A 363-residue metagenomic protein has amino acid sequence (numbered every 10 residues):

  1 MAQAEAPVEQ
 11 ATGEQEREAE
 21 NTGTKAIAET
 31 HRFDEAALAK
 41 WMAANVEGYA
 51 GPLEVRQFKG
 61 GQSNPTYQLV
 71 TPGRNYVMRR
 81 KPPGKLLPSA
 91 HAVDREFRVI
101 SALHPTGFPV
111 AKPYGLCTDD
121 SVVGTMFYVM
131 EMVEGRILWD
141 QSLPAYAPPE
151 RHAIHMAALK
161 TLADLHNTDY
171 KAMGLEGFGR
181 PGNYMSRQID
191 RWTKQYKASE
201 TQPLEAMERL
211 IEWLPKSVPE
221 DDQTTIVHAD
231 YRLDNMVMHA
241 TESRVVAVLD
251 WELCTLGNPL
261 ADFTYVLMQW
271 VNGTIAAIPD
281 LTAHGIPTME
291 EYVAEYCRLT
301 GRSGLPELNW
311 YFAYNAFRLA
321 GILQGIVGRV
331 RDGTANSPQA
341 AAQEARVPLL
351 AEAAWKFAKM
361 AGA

Functional and structural regions predicted by a protein language model:
G13-Y49: Juxta-kinase regulatory segment immediately upstream of eukaryotic protein kinase catalytic domains
P52-I226, A240-E242: ATP-binding pocket architecture of kinase catalytic cores
G179-R180, S303-N315: All-alpha amphipathic helical-bundle segments outside canonical DNA-binding/catalytic cores that form hydrophobic
I226-H228, L233: Catalytic-loop of the protein kinase fold
M236-M238: Hydrophobic residue at the +6 position relative to the catalytic HRD Asp in the kinase catalytic loop
L249-C254: Activation of the activation-loop gatekeeper triad in protein kinase-fold domains
A261-T300, N315-D332: Active-site activation/catalytic loop segments of kinase-like enzymes and analogous catalytic loops in related
G304, N309, G321-A363: Helical subdomain adjoining the active site within ATP-dependent kinase catalytic cores
